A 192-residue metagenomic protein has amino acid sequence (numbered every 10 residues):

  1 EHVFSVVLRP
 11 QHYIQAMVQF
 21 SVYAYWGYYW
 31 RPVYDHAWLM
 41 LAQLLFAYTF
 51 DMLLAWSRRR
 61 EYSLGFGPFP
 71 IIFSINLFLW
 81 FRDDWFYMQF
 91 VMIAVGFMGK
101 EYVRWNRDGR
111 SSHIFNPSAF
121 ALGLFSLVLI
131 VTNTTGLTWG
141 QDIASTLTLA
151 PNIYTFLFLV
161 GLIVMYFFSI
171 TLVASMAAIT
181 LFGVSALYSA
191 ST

Functional and structural regions predicted by a protein language model:
E1-S5, A47-E61, V95-S111, F158-I170: C-terminal ends of transmembrane helices
E1-W56: N-terminal signal-anchor module of multipass membrane proteins
V7-L8, Y29-L39, F81-D84, Q141-A150: Interfacial loop-to-helix junctions that mark the boundaries of transmembrane helices in multi-pass membrane
Q11-S21, A42-L44, Y62-I72, Q89-V91 (+2 more regions): Short hydrophobic alpha-helical membrane-embedded segments
Q19-W26, A47-T49, P68-L77, V95-K100 (+2 more regions): Hydrophobic, membrane-inserted alpha-helices
A24-V33, L54-R58, S74-D83, E101-W105 (+2 more regions): Hydrophobic alpha-helical transmembrane segments
W30, L129-V184: Internal active-site segments that recognize and position negatively charged phosphoryl groups and nucleotide moieties
S57-T146: Membrane-interface helix-loop-helix junctions at boundaries between adjacent transmembrane segments
